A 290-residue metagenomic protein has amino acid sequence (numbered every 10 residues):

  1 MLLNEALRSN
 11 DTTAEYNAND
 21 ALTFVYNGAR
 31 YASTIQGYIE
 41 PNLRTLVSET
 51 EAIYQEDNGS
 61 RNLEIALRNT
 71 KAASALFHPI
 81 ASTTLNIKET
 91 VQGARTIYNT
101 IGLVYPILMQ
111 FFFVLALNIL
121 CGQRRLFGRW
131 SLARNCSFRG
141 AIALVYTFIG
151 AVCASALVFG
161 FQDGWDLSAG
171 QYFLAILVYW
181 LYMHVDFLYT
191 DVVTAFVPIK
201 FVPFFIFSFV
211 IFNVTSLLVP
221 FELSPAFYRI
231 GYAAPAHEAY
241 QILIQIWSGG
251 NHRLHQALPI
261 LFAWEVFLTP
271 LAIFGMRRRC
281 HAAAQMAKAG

Functional and structural regions predicted by a protein language model:
M1-L115: Transport-system extracytoplasmic interface segments
A21, A116-R129: Hydrophobic transmembrane alpha-helix segments characteristic of membrane transport and insertion machinery
N42, N62-S74, Q123-G128, G249 (+1 more regions): Noncatalytic linker/hinge segments flanking ATPase motor cores
L46, T50, L117, V192 (+1 more regions): Generic hydrophobic, helix-prone segments enriched in Leu/Val/Ile
Q92-F111, R124-G290: Membrane-spanning alpha-helical segments of multipass transporters and channels
